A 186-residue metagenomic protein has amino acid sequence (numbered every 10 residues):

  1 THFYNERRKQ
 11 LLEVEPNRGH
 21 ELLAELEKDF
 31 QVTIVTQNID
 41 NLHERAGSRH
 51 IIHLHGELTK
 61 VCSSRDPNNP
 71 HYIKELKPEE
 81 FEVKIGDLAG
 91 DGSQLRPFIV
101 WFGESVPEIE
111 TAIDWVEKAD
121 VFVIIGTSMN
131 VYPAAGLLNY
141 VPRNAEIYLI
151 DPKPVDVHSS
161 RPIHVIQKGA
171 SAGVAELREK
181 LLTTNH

Functional and structural regions predicted by a protein language model:
T1-H186: Conserved catalytic alpha/beta core of Sir2/sirtuin-type deacylases, generalized to analogous enzyme cores that bind
